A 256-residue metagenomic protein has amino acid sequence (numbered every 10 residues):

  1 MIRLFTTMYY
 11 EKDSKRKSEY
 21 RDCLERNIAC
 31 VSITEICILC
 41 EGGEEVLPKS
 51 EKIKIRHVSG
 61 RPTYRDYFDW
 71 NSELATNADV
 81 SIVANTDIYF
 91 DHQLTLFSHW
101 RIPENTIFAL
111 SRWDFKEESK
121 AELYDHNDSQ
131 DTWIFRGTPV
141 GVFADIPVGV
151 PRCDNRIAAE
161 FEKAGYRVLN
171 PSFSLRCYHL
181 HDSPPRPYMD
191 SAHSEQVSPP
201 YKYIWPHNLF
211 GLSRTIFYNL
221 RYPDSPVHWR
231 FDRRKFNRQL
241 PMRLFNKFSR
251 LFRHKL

Functional and structural regions predicted by a protein language model:
I2-T6, N27, E35-I38: Hydrophobic targeting segments
R3-Y10, S14-R16, P147-L256: C-terminal catalytic/acceptor-binding lobe
Y20-T34: Short, acidic, metal-binding catalytic loop of nucleotide-sugar glycosyltransferases
I33, A78, P103-I107, Y166: Short, high-confidence coil segments that cap the C-terminus of an alpha-helix and link into the following beta-strand
T34-E41, T106-S111: Short, hydrophobic beta-strand segments that form beta-sheet elements in well-ordered domains
I38-S81: Active-site-proximal specificity loops/subdomain of glycosyltransferases
S72, I88-A159: Conserved catalytic core of nucleotide-sugar-dependent glycosyltransferases
V80-Y89: The conserved acidic donor/metal-binding loop of glycosyltransferases
